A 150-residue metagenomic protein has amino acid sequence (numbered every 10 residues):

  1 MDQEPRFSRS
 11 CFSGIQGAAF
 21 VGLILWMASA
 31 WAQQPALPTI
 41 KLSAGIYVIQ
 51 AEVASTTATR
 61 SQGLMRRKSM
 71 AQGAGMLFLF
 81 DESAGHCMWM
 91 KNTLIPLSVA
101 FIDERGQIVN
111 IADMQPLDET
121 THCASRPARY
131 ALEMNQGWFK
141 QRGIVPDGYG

Functional and structural regions predicted by a protein language model:
E4-A19: Bacterial N-terminal signal peptides that target proteins for export
F7-R9, L25-M27, T39, R66: Generic detector of low-complexity/intrinsically disordered segments and short hydrophobic N-terminal stretches
Q16-A28: Bacterial N-terminal signal peptides
Q33-G150: Compact, glycine-rich, soluble single-domain proteins
